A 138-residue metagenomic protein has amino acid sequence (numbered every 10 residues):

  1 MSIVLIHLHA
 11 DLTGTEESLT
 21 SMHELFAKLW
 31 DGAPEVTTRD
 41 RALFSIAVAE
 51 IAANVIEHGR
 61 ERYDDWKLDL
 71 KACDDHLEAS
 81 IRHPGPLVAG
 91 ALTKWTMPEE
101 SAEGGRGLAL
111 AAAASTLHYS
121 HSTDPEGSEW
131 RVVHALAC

Functional and structural regions predicted by a protein language model:
M1-E17, A112-C138: Flexible, glycine-/charge-rich segments associated with ATP-binding catalytic modules
I3-T38: Helix-loop-beta hinge of the Bergerat
A27-A49, E100-A102: Conserved short strand/loop->alpha-helix "switch" segment adjacent to the catalytic nucleotide/phosphoryl-transfer site
V55-G59: Short helix-loop "hinge" at the ATP-lid/N-box region of the Bergerat-fold HATPase_c
D65-D75: Short beta-strand/loop element within the Bergerat-fold HATPase_c
C73-H76, D124-E126: Short strand-connecting beta-turns/loops that link adjacent beta-strands
H76-G105: Glycine-rich/acidic phosphate-handling loop/turn and adjacent ATP-lid/helix of nucleotide-binding kinase/ATPase domains
S101-S115: Glycine-rich phosphate-binding loop
